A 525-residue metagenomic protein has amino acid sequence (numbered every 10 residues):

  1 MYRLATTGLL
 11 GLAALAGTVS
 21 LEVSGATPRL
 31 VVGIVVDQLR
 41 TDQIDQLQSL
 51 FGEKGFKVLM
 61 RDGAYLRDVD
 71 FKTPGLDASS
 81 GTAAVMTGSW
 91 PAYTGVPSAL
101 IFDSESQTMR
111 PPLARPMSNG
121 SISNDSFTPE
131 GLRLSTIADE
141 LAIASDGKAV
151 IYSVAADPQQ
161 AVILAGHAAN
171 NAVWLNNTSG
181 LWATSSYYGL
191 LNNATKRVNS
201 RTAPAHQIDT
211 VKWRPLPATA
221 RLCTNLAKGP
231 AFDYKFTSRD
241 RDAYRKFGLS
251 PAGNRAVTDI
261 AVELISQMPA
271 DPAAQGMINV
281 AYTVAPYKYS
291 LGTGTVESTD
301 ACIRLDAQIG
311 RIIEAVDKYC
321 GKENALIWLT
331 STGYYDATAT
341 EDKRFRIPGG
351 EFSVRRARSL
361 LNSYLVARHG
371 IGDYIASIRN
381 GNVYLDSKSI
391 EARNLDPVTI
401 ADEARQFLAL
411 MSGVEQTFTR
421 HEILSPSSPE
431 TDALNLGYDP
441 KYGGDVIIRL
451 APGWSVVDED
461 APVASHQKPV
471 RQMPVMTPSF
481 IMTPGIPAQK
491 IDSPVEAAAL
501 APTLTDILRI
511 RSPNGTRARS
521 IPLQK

Functional and structural regions predicted by a protein language model:
T7-T18: Bacterial N-terminal signal peptides
A26-T27, T41-A138, A142-I143, D157-N176: Active-site nucleophile/metal-coordination loop of metallo-enzymes that catalyze phosphate/sulfate and related
P28-R40, L59, V85, L141 (+7 more regions): Beta-strand elements within well-structured catalytic alpha/beta cores of enzymes that handle phosphate/sulfate esters
V31, K148-A155, A161-V162, N254-P286 (+1 more regions): Active-site regions of oxyanion-processing enzymes, predominantly non-cytosolic
V36, F51, D77, L100-S126 (+11 more regions): Secreted, luminal/periplasmic, and some membrane-associated catalytic domains that remodel anionic oxygen-ester
V162-N171, Y234-R245, L249, P269-L305 (+1 more regions): Active-site His/acidic residue clusters
A205-T258, V262-E263: Long, low-complexity, polar/charged, intrinsically disordered or flexibly structured peripheral segments
F352-V398, S465-L508, P522-K525: Substrate-binding rim/cap in mid-to-C-terminal beta-strand-loop elements of soluble/periplasmic
